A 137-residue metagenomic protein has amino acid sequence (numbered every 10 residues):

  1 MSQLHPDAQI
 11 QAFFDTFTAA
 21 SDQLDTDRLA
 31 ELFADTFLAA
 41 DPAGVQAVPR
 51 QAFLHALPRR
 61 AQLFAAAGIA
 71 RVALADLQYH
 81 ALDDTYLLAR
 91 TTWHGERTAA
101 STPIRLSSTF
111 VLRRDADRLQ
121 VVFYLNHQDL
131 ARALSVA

Functional and structural regions predicted by a protein language model:
M1-D35, Q51, V136-A137: Short, low-complexity N-terminal intrinsically disordered segments enriched in polar/charged residues
T16, A43-V45, G95: Short histidine/acidic/glycine/proline-rich micro-motifs that form metal- and phosphate-coordinating active-site loops
T26-Q78, T85: A solvent-exposed, acidic/Ser-Thr-rich amphipathic alpha-helical stretch
F33, W93-G95, L125-H127: Short beta-strand segments enriched in hydrophobic/aromatic residues within well-folded beta-rich domains
A40, A89-R90, V122: Beta-strand residues in well-ordered beta-sheet regions across diverse protein folds
L74-Y79, T92-G95, S107-R113: Hydrophobic/aromatic beta-strand elements that line small-molecule binding cavities or substrate pockets in beta-rich
D84-W93: A short hydrophobic beta-strand element
P103-V136: Short beta-strand edge/turn micro-motifs at domain boundaries
